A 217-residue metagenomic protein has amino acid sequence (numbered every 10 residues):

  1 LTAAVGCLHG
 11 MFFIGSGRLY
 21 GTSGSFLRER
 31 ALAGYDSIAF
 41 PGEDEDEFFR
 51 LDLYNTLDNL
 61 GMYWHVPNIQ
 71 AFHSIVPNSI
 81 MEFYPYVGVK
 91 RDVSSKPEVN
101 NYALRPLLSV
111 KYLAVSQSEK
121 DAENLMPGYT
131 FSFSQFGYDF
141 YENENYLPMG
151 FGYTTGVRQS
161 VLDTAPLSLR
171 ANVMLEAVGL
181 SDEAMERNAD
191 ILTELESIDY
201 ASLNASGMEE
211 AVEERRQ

Functional and structural regions predicted by a protein language model:
T2-A71, Y141: Extracytoplasmic
V5-M11, G15, F83, V87 (+3 more regions): A generic secondary-structure signal for well-formed alpha-helical elements
I14-L27, P67-Q70, Y86-V93, F151-L162: Charged, low-complexity surface segments at secondary-structure and domain boundaries
F26, P77-E82, V89-K90, Y141 (+1 more regions): Short, surface-exposed, polar/charged, turn-prone segments marking secondary-structure boundaries
R30-P41, K96-N101, Q117-E119, N124-P127: Short alpha-helical segments and helix-capping/turn motifs at coil-helix boundaries
L32-A39, M81-P85, P166-L175, L192: Generic detector of well-ordered alpha-helical segments enriched in charged/polar residues, highlighting helical
I69-L107: Luminal/periplasmic acceptor-recognition loop/helix of membrane-associated glycosyltransferases
A71, L104-Q217: Flexible, solvent-exposed extracytoplasmic
